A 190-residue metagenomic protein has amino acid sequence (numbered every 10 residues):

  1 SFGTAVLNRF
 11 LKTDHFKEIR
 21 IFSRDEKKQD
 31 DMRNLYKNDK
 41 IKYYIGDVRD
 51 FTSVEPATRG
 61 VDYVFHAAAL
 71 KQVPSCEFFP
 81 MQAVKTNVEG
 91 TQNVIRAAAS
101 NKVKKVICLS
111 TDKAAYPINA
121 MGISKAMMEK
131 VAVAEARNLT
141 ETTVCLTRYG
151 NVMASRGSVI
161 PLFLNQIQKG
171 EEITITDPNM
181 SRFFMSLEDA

Functional and structural regions predicted by a protein language model:
S1-F2: Hydrophobic/small residue at the entry helix of a nucleotide-binding pocket
V6, F10-L11: Aromatic pocket-lining residues of Rossmann-like dinucleotide-binding sites
D14-K28: Conserved glycine-rich Rossmann-like NAD(P)H-binding loop of the short-chain dehydrogenase/reductase
S23, Y44-I45, K85, D177: Conserved residues in the N-terminal Rossmann fold of short-chain dehydrogenase/reductase
K27, R49, K71: Adenine-nucleotide cofactor-binding loop residues
K42-Y63: Conserved Rossmann-fold cofactor-binding substructure of NAD(P)-dependent oxidoreductases
H66, L70-P74, F78-K130, A134-E135 (+1 more regions): Conserved Rossmann-fold NAD(P)-dependent oxidoreductase catalytic core, especially the SDR/UDP-sugar
A120-M121, A126-D189: NAD(P)-dependent short-chain dehydrogenase/reductase
